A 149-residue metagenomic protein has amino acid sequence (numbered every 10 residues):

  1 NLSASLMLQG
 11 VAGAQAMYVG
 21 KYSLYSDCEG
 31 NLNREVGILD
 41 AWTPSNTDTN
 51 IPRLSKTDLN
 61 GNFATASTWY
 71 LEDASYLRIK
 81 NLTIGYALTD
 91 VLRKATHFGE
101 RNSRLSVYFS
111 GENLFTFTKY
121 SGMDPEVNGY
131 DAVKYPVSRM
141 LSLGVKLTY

Functional and structural regions predicted by a protein language model:
N1, Y76-T83, S138-S142: Transmembrane beta-barrel architecture of outer-membrane proteins
L2-L6, V91-L92: Repeated loop/turn-to-beta-strand initiation elements of outer-membrane beta-barrel proteins
A4-L6, L105-F109, L143: Transmembrane beta-strands of outer-membrane beta-barrel proteins
L8-A14, N81, L88, G111-T118 (+1 more regions): Transmembrane beta-strands of outer-membrane beta-barrel pores
V11-F98, L105: Extracytoplasmic gating/loop element in the C-terminal half of outer-membrane beta-barrel translocons and assembly
A41, S45-T47, A64, L114-Y149: C-terminal beta-signal and terminal closure region of outer-membrane beta-barrel proteins
E100-L114: Short secondary-structure subsegments characteristic of cysteine-rich extracellular domains
